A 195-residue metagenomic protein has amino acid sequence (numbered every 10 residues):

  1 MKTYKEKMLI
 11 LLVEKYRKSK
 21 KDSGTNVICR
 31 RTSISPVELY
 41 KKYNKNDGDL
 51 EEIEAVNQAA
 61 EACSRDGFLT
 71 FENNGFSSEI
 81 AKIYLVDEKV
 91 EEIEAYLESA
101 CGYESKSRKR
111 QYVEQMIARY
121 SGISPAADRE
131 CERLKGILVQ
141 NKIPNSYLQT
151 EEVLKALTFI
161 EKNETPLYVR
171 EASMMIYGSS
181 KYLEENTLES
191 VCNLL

Functional and structural regions predicted by a protein language model:
M1-L195: Nucleic-acid enzyme cleavage-core boundary/entry regions
